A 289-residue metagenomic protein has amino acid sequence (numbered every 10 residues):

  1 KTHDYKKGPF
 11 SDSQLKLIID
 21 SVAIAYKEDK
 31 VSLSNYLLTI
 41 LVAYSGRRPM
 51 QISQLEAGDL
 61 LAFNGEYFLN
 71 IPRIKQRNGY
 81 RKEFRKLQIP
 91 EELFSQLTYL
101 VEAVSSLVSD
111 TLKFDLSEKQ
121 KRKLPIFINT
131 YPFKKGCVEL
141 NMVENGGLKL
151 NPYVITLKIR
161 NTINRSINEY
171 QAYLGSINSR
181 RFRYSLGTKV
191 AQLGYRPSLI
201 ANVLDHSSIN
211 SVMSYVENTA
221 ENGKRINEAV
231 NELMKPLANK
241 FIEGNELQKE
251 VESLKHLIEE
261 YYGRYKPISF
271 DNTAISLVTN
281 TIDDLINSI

Functional and structural regions predicted by a protein language model:
K1-A23, N78-K82, P132-L148: Flexible interdomain linker/hinge and immediately adjacent N-terminus of the catalytic tyrosine-recombinase domain
S13-P49: Basic, Lys/Arg- and aromatic-enriched nucleic-acid-binding interface segment
A25-E28, S45, C137-S198: Short, basic (Lys/Arg/His-rich) helix/loop patches that form interaction surfaces in the mid-to-C-terminal regions
Q54, L60, L112, L116-S117 (+4 more regions): Acidic, low-complexity interaction regions
L55-K119, L124, T130, S276 (+1 more regions): Conserved tyrosine-mediated DNA breakage-rejoining catalytic core shared by Y-recombinases
G58-G65, S176, Y195-V216, I242: Short, polar N-cap/turn motifs at the start of nucleic acid-interacting alpha helices
R73-N78, L204-E232: Catalytic-site neighborhood detector that most strongly recognizes the C-terminal catalytic loop/helix of tyrosine
E91-I155, Y173, E259-T273: Major-groove DNA-contacting interfaces characterized by cationic-aromatic clusters
